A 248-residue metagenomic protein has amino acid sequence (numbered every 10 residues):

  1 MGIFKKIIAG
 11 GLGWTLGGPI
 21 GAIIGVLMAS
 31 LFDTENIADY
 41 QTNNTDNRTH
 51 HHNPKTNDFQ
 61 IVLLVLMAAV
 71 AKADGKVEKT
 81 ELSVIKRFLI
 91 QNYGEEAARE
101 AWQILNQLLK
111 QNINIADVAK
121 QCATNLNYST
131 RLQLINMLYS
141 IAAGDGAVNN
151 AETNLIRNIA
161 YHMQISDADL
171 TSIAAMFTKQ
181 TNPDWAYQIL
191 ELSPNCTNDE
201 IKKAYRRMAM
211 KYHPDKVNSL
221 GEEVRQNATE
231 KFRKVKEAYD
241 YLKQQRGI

Functional and structural regions predicted by a protein language model:
M1-K72, K76-I248: Small-residue-enriched hydrophobic alpha-helices in membranes
